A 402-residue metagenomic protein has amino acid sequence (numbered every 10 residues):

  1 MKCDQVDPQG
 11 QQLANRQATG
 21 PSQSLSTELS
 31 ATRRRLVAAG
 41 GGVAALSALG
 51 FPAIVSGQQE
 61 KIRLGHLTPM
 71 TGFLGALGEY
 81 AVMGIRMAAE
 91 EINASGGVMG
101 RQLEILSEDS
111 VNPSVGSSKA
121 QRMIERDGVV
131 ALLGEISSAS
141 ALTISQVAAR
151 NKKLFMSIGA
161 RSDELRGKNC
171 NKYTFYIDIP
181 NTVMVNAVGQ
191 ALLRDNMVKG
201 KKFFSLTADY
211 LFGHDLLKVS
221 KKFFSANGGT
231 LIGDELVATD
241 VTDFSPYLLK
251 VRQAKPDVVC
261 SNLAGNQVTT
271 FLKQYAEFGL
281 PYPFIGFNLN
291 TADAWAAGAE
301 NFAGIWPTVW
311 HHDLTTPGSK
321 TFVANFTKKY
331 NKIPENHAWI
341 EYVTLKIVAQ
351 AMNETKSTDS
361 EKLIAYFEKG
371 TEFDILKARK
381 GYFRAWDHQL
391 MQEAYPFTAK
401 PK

Functional and structural regions predicted by a protein language model:
K2-R16, R34-G41, L49-K402: Extracytosolic ligand-binding ectodomains
S22-S26: Serine residues within intrinsically disordered or low-complexity segments
E28-T32: Short, Lys/Arg-rich cytosolic juxtamembrane segment immediately N-terminal
